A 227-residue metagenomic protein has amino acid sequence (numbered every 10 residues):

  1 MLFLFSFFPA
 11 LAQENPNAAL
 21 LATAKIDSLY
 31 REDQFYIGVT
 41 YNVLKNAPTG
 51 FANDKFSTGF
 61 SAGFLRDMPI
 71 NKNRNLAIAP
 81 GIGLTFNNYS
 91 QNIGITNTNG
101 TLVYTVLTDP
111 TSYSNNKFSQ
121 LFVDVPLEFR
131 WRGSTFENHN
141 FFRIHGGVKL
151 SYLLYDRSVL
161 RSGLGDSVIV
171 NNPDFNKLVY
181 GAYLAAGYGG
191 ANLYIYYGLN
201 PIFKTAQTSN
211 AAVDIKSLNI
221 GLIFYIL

Functional and structural regions predicted by a protein language model:
A12-D67, L227: Short glycine/proline- and aromatic-enriched beta-strand/turn motifs that initiate or cap beta-hairpins
L21-D33, P69-L76, S134-F142: Short loop/turn motifs that connect adjacent beta-strands in outer-membrane beta-barrel proteins
A24, N171-L227: Predominantly the C-terminal beta-signal and adjacent terminal strand-loop region of outer-membrane beta-barrel
R31-D33, D54-F60, S119-V125, N140 (+3 more regions): Residues that define the transmembrane beta-barrel architecture of outer-membrane proteins
N42-L44, G83-Y89, K149-Y155, Y196-I202 (+1 more regions): Structural signature of outer-membrane beta-barrel domains
V43, F51-P110: Glycine- and aromatic-enriched membrane insertion/assembly motifs of diderm outer-membrane and organelle channel
P48-K55, S90-N99, Y104-Q120, L153-G163 (+1 more regions): Extracellular/periplasm-exposed beta-strand and loop segments of Gram-negative cell-envelope proteins, dominated by
A62-M68, I82-L84, V123-W131, G146-L150 (+3 more regions): Residues on the lipid-exposed face of transmembrane beta-strands in outer-membrane beta-barrel proteins
